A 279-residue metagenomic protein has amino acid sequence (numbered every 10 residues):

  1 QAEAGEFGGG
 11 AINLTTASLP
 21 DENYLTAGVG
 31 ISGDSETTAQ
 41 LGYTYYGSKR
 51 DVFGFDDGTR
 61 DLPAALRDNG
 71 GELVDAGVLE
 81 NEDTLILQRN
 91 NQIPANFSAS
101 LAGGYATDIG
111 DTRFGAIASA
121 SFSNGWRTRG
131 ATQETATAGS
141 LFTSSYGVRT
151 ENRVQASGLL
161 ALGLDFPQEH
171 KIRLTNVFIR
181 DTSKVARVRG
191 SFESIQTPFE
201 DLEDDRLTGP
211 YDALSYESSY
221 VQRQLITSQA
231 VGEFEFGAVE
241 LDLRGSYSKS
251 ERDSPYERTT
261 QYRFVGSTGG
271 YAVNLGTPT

Functional and structural regions predicted by a protein language model:
Q1-A27: A beta-strand signature from Gram-negative outer-membrane beta-barrel systems, especially the internal plug domain
Q1-E3, P20-D21, G33-E36, T107-I109: Short beta-strands and strand-coil junctions in structured, solvent-facing domains, enriched
Y24-G28, G115-S119, K171-T175, V231 (+2 more regions): Residue-level detector of the transmembrane beta-barrel scaffold of outer-membrane proteins
I31-S35, F122-W126, F178-T182, F236 (+1 more regions): Transmembrane beta-strands of outer-membrane beta-barrel pores
T37-Q92, T268-T279: Flexible glycine-rich, low-complexity coil/linker segments exposed to the extracellular/periplasmic environment
G47, L87-Q88, G104-A106, R244-Y247 (+1 more regions): Membrane-embedded alpha-helical bundles of multi-pass transporters/translocases, especially carrier/permease families
L73-F192, R223-A230: Transmembrane beta-barrel wall of Gram-negative outer-membrane proteins
K184-T279: Replace "related TpsB outer-membrane translocases also match" with "some related outer-membrane beta-barrels such as
